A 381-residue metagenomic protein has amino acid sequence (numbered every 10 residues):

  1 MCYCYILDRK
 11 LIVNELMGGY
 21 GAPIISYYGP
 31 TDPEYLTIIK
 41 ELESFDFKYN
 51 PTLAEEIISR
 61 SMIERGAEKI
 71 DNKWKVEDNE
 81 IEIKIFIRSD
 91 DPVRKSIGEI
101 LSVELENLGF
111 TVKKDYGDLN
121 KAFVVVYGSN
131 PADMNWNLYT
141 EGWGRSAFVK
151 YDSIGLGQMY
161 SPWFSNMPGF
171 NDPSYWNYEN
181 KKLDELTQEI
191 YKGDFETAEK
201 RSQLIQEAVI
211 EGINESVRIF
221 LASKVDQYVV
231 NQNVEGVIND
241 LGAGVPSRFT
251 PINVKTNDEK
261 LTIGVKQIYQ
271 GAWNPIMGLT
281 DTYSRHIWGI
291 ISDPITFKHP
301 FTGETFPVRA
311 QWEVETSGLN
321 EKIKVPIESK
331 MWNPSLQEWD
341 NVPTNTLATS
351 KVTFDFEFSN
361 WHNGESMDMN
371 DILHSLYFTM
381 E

Functional and structural regions predicted by a protein language model:
M1, Y5, V13-N14, F47 (+6 more regions): Extracytoplasmic/peripheral linker and loop segments enriched in polar/acidic and small residues with frequent Thr/Pro
M1-V103, N107, E207, K255 (+2 more regions): Append "and occasionally in soluble cytosolic enzymes with long acidic Gly/Pro-rich linkers
K10, L105-E106, D115, V342-E381: Secondary-structure-rich domain cores
M17-G18, T31-S44, N214-G244: Extracellular/periplasmic juxtamembrane helices and adjacent flexible linkers that interface with membrane partners
P23, D91-R94, K121-V124, R145-Y151 (+2 more regions): Flexible loop/turn segments at secondary-structure boundaries
S89, V225, Q267: Residue-level signal for short, function-critical loop segments
N107-N166, G364: Periplasmic binding protein-like
G155, F164, V230-G271, L279-Y283: Long beta-strand-rich cores associated with HINT superfamily self-processing modules
